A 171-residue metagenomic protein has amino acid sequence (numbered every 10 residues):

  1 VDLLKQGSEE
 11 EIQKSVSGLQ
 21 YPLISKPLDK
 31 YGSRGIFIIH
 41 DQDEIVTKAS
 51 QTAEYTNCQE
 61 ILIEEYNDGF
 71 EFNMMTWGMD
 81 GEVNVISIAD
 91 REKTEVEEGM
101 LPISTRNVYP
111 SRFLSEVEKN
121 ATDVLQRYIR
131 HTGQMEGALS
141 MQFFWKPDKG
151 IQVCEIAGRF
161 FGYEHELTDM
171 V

Functional and structural regions predicted by a protein language model:
V1-G35: A conserved helix-loop-beta module that forms one wall/lid of the active-site cleft in ATP-utilizing catalytic domains
V1-L4, R34-I38, V108-S115: Flexible, glycine/proline-enriched loop segments at strand-loop-helix junctions that form or flank small-ligand binding
L3, S25, I63, V85-I88: Generic preference for hydrophobic
Q6, I36-D41, W77-M79, K146: Short beta-strand-to-turn element immediately C-terminal to the catalytic PLP-Schiff-base lysine in fold type I
P22-S25, I36-F70, I103-N107, Q126-H131: Conserved ATP-binding module of the ATP-grasp superfamily
E65-D68, M75-Q134, W145, A157-V171: ATP-dependent carboxylate/phosphate-activation module, predominantly the ATP-grasp catalytic core and closely related
M135-M141: Flexible, glycine/charged-enriched surface loops at secondary-structure junctions
K149-Q152: Conserved protein kinase catalytic/activation segment
